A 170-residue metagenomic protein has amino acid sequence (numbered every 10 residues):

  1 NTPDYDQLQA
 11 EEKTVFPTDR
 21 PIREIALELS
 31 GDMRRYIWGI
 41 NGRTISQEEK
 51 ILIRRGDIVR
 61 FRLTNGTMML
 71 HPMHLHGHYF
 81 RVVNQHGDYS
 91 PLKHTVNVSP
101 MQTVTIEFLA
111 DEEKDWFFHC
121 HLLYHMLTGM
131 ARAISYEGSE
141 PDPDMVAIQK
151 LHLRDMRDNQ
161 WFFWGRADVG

Functional and structural regions predicted by a protein language model:
N1-G170: Copper-binding active sites and cupredoxin-like electron-transfer domains, recognizing His/Cys-rich ligand loops
